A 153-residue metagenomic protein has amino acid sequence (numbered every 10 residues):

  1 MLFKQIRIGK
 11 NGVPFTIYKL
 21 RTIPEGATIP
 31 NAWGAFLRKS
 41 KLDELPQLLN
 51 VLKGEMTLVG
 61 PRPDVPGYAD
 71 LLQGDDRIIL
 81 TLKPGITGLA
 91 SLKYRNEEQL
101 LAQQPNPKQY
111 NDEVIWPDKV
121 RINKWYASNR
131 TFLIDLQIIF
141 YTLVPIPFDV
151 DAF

Functional and structural regions predicted by a protein language model:
M1-E25, Y126-F153: A hydrophobic, helix-centered structural microdomain
M1-F36, A90-W116: Short, glycine-rich, amphipathic interfacial segments at transmembrane boundaries or analogous
A27-A90, I139: A short, structured surface patch at a secondary-structure boundary
K41, I79-T81, Q103-Q104, D112-W116 (+2 more regions): Short, surface-exposed linear patches
V65-P66, I78-K83, E98-Q104, N123-W125: Short, charged low-complexity intrinsically disordered segments located at boundaries of structured domains
I115-Y126: Short helix/strand-capping connector loops at secondary-structure junctions
